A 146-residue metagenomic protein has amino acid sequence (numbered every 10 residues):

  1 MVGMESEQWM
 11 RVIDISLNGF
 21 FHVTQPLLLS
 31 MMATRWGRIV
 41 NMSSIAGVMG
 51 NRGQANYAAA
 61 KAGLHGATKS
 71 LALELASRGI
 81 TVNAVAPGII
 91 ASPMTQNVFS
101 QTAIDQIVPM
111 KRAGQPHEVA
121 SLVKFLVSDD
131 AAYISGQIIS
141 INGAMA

Functional and structural regions predicted by a protein language model:
M1, Q8-I13, I104: Substrate-binding pocket helix/loop in short-chain dehydrogenase/reductase
V2, M49-A55, S77-R78, K111 (+1 more regions): Active-site loop immediately N-terminal to the catalytic Tyr-X3-Lys motif of short-chain dehydrogenase/reductase
T24, A60, T68: Active-site helix of classical SDR
L29, L73-E74, A132: Alpha-helical segment proximal to the catalytic Tyr-Lys
S44: Residue(s) in the substrate-gating loop at a strand-loop-helix junction that position the organic substrate next
M49, K124, S135-A146: Short C-terminal tail/terminal secondary-structure segment of NAD(P)H-dependent dehydrogenase/reductase domains
A76, T81, I134-G136: Short, small/polar-rich loop/turn modules that mediate ligand/substrate recognition or access, typified
